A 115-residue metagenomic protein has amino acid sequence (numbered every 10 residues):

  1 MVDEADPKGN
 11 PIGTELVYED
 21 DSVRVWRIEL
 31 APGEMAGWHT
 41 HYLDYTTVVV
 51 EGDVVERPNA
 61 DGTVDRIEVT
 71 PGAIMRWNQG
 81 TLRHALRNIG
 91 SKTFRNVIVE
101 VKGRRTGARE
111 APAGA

Functional and structural regions predicted by a protein language model:
M1-I12, R104-A115: Basic/polar N-terminal segments that are highly enriched at the extreme N-terminus, encompassing both cleavable
G9-G37, D44-T47, N96-V101: A short glycine-rich, His/Asp/Glu-containing loop-to-beta-strand
A36-W38, E56-R57, R83-G90: Short beta-strand His + acidic residue motifs that chelate non-heme Fe in jelly-roll/DSBH and cupin folds
Y42-D61: Glycine- and acidic-residue-biased ligand/ion/polar-headgroup-sensing regions
D61-G80: Short acidic-glycine-tyrosine-enriched beta hairpin
Q79-R104: Ligand-binding loop in jelly-roll beta-barrel domains
